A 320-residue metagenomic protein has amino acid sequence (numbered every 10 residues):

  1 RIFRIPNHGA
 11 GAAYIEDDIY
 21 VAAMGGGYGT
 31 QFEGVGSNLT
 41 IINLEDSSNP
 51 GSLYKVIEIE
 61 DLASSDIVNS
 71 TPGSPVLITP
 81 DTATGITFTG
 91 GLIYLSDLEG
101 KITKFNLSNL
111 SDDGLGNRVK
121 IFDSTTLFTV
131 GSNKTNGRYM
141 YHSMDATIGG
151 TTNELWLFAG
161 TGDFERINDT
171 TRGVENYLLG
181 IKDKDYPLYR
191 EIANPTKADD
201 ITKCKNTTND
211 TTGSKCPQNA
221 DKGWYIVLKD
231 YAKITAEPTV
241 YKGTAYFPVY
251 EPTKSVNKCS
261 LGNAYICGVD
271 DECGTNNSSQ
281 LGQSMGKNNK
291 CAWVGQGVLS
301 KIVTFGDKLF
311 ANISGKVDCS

Functional and structural regions predicted by a protein language model:
R1-S320: Beta-propeller fold recognition
